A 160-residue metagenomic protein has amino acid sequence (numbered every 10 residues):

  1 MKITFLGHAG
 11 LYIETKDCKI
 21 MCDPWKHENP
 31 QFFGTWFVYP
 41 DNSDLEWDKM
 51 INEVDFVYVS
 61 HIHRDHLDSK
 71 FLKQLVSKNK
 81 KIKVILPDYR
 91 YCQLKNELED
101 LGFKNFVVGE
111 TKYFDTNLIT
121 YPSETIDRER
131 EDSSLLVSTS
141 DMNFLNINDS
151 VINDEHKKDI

Functional and structural regions predicted by a protein language model:
M1, N79-I85, M142-F144: Short active-site oxyanion
M1-T4, K19: Extreme N-terminal starter segment of soluble prokaryotic enzymes
I3, I13, D23, H61 (+2 more regions): Divalent metal-coordination and catalytic microenvironments
C18-V57, K70-Q74, V151-D159: Pre-active-site segment of Zn-dependent metallo-hydrolases
P24-K26, I62, Y89, S123-T125 (+1 more regions): Active-site metal-binding loops of divalent metal-dependent hydrolases
D44-T111: Active-site HxH/HxHxD metal-binding segment of metal-dependent hydrolases
K70, I126-I160: Active-site-proximal loop/helix segments of hydrolase catalytic cores
L86-M142: Metallo-beta-lactamase
